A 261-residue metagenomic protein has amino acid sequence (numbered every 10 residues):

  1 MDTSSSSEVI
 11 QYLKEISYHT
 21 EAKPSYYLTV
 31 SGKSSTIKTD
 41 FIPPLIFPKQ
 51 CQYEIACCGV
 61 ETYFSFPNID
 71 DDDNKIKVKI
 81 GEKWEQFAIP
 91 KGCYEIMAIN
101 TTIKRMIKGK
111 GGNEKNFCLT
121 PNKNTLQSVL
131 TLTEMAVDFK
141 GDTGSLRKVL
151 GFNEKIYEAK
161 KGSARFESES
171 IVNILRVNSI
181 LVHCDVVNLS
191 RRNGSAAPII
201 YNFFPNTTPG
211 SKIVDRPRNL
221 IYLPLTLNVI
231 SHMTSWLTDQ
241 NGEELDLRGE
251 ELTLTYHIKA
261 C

Functional and structural regions predicted by a protein language model:
M1-C261: The ATP-binding site of the protein kinase catalytic domain
